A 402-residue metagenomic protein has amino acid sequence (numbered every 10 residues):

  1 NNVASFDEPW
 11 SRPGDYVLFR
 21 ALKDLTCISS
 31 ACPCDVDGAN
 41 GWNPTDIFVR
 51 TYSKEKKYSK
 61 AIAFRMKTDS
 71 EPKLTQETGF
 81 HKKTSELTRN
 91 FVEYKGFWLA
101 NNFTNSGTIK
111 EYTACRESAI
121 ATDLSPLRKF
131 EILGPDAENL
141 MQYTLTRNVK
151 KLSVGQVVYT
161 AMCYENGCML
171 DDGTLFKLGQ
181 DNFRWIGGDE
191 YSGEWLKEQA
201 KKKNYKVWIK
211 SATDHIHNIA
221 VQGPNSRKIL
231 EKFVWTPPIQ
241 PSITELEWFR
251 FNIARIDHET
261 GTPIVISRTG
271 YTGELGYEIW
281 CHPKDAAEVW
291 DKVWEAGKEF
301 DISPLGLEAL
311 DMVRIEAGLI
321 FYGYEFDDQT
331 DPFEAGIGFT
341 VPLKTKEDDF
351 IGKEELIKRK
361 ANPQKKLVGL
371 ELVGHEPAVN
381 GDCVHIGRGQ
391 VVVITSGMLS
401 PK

Functional and structural regions predicted by a protein language model:
N1-F103, F176-K402: Conserved, structured C-terminal
T75-A121, E131-M141, L145-V149: Intrinsically disordered, low-complexity, positively charged segments
K110, Y164, V379-C383: FAD-binding beta-loop-beta segment adjacent to the flavin cofactor pocket
Y112-C115, L124-S125, T213-D214, P263-I264: Short hydrophobic "helix-edge" motifs at membrane interfaces and signal-peptide entry regions
A114-N182, I186-K202: Extended, compositionally biased flexible segments
